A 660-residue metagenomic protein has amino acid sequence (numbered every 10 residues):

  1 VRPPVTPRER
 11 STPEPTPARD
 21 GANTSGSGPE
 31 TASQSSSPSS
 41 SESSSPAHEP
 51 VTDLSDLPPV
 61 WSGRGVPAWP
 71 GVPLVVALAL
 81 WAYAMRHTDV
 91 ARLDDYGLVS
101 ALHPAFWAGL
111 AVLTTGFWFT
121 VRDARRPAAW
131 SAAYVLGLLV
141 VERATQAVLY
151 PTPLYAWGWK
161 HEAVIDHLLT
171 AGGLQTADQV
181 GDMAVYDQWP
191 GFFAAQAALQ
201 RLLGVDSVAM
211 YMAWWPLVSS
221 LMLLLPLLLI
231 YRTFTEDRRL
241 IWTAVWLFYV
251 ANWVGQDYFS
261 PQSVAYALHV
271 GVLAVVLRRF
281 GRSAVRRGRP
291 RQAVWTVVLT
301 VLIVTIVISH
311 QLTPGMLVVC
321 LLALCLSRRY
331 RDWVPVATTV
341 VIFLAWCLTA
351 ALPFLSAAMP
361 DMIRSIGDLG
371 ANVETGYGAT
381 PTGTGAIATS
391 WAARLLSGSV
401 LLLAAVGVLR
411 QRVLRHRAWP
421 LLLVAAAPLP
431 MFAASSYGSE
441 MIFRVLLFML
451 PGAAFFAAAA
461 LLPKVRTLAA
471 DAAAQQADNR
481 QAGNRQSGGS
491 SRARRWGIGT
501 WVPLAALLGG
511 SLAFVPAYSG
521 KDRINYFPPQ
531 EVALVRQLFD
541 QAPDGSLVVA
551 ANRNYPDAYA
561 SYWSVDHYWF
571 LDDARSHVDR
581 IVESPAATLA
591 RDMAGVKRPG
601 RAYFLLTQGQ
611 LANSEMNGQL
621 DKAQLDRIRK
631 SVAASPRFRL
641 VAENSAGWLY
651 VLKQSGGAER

Functional and structural regions predicted by a protein language model:
T88-Y96, A197-V205, G367-W391: Juxtamembrane membrane-water interface segments that cap and precede transmembrane helices
G97, F119-R125, A132, V140-Y266 (+1 more regions): Active-site lumenal/periplasmic loops and adjacent helix-entry segments of GT-C-fold, multi-pass membrane
S100-P104, Q262, G438-A472: Hydrophobic/aromatic-rich transmembrane helices and adjacent perimembrane loops
L113-F119, C320-C325, L396-R415: Hydrophobic, aromatic-rich transmembrane alpha-helices and their immediate juxtamembrane boundary segments
V121-R126, V285-P290, Y330-V336, A404-A425: Membrane-interface helix-loop-helix junctions at transmembrane boundaries of multi-pass membrane enzymes, predominantly
W130-V140, W295, L299, C320 (+5 more regions): Transmembrane alpha-helix segments characteristic of polytopic inner-membrane glycan-assembly/cell-envelope
T339-F343, L462-V515: Signature aromatic-anchored transmembrane alpha helix within multi-pass, membrane-resident enzymes that catalyze glycan
A459, S490-W496, W501-R660: Extracytoplasmic
